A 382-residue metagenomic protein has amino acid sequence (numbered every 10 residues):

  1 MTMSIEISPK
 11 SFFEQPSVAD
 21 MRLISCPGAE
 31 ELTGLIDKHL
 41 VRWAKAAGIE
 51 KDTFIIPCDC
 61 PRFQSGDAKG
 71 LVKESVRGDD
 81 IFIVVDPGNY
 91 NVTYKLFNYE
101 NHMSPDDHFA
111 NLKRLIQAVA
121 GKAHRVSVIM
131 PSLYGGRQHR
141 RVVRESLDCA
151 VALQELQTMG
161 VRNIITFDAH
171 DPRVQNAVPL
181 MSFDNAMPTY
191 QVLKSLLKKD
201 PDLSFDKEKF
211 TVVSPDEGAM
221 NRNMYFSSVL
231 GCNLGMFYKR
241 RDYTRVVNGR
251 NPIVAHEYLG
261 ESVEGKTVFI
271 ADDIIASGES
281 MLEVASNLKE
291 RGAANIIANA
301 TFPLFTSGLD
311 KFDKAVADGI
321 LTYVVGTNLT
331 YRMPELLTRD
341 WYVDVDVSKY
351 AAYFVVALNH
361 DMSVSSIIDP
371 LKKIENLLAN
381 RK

Functional and structural regions predicted by a protein language model:
M1-K382: PRPP-associated nucleotide enzymes
